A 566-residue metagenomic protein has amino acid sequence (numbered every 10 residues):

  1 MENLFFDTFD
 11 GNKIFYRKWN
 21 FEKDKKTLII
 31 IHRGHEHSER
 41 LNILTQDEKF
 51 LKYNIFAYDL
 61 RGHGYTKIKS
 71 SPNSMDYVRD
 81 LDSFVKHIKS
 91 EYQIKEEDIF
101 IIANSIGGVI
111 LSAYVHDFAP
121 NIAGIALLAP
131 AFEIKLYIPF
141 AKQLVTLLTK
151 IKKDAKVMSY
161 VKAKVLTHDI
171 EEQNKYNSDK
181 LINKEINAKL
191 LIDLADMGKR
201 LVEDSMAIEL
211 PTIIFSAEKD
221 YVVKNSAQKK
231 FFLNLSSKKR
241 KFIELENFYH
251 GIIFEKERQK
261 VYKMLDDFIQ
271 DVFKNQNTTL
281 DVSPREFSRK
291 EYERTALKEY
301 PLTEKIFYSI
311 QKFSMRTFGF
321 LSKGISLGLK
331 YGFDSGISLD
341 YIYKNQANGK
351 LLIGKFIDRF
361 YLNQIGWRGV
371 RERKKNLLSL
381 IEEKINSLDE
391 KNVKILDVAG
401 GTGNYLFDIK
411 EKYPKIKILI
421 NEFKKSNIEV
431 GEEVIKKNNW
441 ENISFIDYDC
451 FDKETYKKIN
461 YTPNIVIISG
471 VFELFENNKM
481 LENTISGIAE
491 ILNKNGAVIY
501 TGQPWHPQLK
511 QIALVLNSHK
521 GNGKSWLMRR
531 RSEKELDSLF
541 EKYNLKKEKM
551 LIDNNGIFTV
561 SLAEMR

Functional and structural regions predicted by a protein language model:
H35-H37, G64-Y92: Catalytic nucleophile-loop/oxyanion-hole region of alpha/beta-hydrolase and closely related hydrolase-like folds
T45-K67: Conserved alpha/beta-hydrolase
I208, I214-S216: Short beta-strand/loop motif that positions the catalytic acidic residue of the alpha/beta-hydrolase fold
I243-Y292: Catalytic active-site module of serine/aspartate enzymes centered on a nucleophile-bearing elbow/loop
S322-N386: Class I SAM-dependent methyltransferase Rossmann-like catalytic core, especially the SAM/SAH-binding loop
T402-P414: Conserved SAM-binding loop of SAM-dependent methyltransferases across substrates and taxa, primarily the Class I
E482-K494: A short glycine-rich, Lys/Arg-flanked "PGG" loop and its adjoining helix->strand segment in the class I
N495-G502: Conserved beta-strand signature within the Rossmann-like core of class I S-adenosyl-L-methionine
